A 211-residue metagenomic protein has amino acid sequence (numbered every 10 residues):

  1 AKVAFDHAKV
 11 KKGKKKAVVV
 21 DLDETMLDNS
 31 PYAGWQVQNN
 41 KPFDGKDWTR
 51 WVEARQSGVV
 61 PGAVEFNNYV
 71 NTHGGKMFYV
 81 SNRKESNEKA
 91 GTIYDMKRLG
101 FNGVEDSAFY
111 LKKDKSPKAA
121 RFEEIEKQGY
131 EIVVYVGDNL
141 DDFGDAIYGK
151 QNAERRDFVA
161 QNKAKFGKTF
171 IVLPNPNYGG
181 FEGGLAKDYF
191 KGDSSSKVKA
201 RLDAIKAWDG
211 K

Functional and structural regions predicted by a protein language model:
A1-V20, K187-D188, G192-S195, K199-K211: Non-catalytic pre-domain segments flanking phosphatase-related domains
K11, K15-A17, M26-G58: Active-site neighborhood of HAD-like aspartate-dependent phosphohydrolases
G13-K16, T72-F78, G103-S107, Q128-I132 (+1 more regions): Loop/turn elements at helix/coil->beta-strand transitions in domains of secreted/extracellular proteins
D21-D23, S30, V80-R83, L111-K113 (+2 more regions): Active-site-proximal beta-strand/loop segments in catalytic clefts of secreted hydrolases
E24, A63-M96, D138: Substrate-recognition element of Asp-dependent hydrolases with the DxDx(T/V) motif
T49-S57, F78-K84, Y110-K112: Second-shell loop/turn segments in exported
S86-V133, G144, K150: Substrate-recognition "cap/lid" segment bordering the active-site pocket of phosphatases
E131, V136-G192, K197, R201-W208: Acidic, Mg2+-coordinating phosphoryl-transfer loop and its flanking beta/alpha structural elements, shared across
